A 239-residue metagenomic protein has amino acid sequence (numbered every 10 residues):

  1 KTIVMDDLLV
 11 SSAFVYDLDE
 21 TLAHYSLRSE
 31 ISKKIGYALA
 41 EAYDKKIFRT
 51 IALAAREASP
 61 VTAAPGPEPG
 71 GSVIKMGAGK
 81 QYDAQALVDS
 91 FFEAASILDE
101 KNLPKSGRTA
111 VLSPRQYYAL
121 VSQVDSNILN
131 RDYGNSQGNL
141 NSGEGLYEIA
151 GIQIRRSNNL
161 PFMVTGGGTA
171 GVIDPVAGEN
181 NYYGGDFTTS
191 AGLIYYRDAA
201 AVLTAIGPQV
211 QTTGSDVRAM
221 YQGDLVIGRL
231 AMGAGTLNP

Functional and structural regions predicted by a protein language model:
K1-V4, L22, G70-A86, Q123-P239: Sequence/fold signature of self-assembling virion shell proteins
I3-L27, A94-Q123: Structured, hydrophobic secondary-structure cores that serve as assembly/anchoring elements
D7, A13, K33-I35, D224-V226: Oligomerization/assembly interface segments of phage tail-like spikes and tubes
L18-E100: Alpha-helical scaffold segments that mediate packing/assembly in large oligomeric complexes
D44-F48, L103-P104, A200-V202, G235-T236: Intrinsically disordered or highly flexible coil/loop and linker segments, enriched in small and charged/polar residues
L53-A54, V61-A63, I74, S96-I97 (+3 more regions): Internal, well-folded beta-alpha domain core
A84, F91, P114-Y117, A199: Alpha-helix initiation and N-capping motif
